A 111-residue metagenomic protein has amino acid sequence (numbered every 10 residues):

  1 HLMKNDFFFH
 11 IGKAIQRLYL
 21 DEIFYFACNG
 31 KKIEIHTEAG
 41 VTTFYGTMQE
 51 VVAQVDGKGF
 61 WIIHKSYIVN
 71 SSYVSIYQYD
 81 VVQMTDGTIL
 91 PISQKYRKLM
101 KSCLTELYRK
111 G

Functional and structural regions predicted by a protein language model:
H1-D6, C103-G111: Inter-domain helical "communication" segments and dimerization helices that couple sensory or membrane-embedded modules
H1-T85, I89: Conserved binding/recognition cores within well-folded domains
D80-E106: C-terminal structural segments of small proteins and small subunits
